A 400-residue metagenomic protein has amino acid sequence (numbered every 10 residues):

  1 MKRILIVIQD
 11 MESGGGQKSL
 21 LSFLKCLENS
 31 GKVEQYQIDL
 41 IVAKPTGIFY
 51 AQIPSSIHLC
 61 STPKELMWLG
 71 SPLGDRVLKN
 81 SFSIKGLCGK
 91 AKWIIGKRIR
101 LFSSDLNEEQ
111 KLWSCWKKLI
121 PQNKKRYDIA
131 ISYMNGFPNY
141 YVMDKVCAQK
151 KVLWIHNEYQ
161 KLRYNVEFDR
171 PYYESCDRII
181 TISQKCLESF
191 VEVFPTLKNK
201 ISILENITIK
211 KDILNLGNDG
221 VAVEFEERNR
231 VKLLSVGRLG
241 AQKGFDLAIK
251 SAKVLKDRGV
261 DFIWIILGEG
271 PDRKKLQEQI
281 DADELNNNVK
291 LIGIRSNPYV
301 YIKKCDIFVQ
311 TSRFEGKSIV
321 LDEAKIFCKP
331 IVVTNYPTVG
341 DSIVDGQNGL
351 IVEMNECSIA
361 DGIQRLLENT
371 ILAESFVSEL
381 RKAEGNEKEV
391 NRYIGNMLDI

Functional and structural regions predicted by a protein language model:
D10-S13, C26, K32-S104, I201: N-terminal strand-loop element at the rim of the active site of nucleotide-sugar-dependent glycosyltransferases
Q17-S22, V231-V254, P271-Q277: A conserved mid-protein helix/loop that constitutes part of the nucleotide-sugar donor-binding site
K150-H156, Q160, S175-L216: Donor nucleotide-sugar binding/catalytic pocket of nucleotide-sugar-dependent glycosyltransferases
D219-G220, M354, T370-I400: A charged, aromatic-enriched C-terminal amphipathic alpha-helix characteristic of glycosyltransferases across folds
I294, R313: Aromatic "clamp/platform" in nucleotide-sugar-dependent glycosyltransferases that forms part of the donor/acceptor
E323, Y336-G346, L350-I351: Short acidic/histidine- and often glycine-rich active-site loop of Leloir-type glycosyltransferases that engages
P330-V333: Short hydrophobic beta-strand element within catalytic cores of glycosyltransferases and related nucleotide-activated
D345-G346, L350-C357, R365-T370: Conserved acidic donor-binding segment of nucleotide-sugar-dependent glycosyltransferases
